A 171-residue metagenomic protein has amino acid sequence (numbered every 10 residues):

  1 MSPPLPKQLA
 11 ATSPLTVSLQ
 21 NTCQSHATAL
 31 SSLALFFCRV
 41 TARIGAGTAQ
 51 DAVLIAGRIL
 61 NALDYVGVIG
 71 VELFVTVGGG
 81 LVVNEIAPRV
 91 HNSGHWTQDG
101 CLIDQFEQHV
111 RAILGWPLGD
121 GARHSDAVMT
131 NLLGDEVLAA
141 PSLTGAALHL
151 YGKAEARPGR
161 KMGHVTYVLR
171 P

Functional and structural regions predicted by a protein language model:
M1-V68, V75-T76: Internal nucleotide-binding/catalytic subdomain
S2, Q50-V71, V77, A87-D135: Active-site "cap" helix and flanking loop/linker of ATP-utilizing ligase/carboxylase catalytic domains
S18, R111-P171: Peripheral (often C-terminal) accessory segments that flank ATP-dependent C-N-forming ligase machineries
N21, I69, L81-E85: Protein kinase-like catalytic core scaffold
S25-A29, A87-P88, L150-G152: Short beta-strand elements
S32-R43, E85-Q98: Short, flexible active-site loops
T76-V82, G159: A short, glycine/Asx- and small/polar-enriched loop/turn that sits immediately N-terminal to a beta-strand
